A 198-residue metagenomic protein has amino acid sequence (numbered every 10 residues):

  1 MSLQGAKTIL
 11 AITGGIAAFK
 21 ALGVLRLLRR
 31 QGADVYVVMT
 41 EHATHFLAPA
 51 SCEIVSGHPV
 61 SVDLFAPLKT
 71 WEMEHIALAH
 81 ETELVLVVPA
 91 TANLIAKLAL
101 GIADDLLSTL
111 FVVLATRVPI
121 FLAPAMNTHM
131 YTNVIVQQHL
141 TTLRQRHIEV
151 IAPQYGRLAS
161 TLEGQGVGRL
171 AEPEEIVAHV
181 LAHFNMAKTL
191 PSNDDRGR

Functional and structural regions predicted by a protein language model:
M1-L122, T128-R198: A cross-family phosphate/adenosyl-ligand binding-site feature
